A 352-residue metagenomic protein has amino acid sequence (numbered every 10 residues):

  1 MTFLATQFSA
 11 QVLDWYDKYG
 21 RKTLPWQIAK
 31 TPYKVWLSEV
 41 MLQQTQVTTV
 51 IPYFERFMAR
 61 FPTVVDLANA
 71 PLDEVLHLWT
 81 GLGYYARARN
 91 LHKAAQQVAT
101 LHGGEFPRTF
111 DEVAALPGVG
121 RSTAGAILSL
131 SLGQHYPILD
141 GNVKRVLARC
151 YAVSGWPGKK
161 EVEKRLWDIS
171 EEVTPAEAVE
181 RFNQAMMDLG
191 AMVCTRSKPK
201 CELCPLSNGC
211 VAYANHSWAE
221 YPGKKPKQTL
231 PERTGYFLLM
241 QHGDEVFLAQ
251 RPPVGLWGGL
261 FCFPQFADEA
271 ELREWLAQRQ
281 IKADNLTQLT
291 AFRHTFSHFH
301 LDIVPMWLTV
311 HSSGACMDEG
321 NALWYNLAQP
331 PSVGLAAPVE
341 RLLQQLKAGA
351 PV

Functional and structural regions predicted by a protein language model:
M1-K22, Q27-I28, A191-V352: Intrinsically disordered, low-complexity, charged terminal extensions of DNA damage-control enzymes
F3-T6, A10-E202, L206-A219, E232 (+1 more regions): Catalytic cores of DNA base-excision repair glycosylases
